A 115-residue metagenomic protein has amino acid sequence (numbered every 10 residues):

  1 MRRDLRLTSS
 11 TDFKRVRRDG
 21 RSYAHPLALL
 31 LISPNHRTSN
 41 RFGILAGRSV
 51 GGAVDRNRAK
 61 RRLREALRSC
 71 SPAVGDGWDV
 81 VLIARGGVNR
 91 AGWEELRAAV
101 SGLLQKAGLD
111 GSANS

Functional and structural regions predicted by a protein language model:
M1-S115: Positively charged, solvent-exposed patches that mediate nucleic-acid binding
